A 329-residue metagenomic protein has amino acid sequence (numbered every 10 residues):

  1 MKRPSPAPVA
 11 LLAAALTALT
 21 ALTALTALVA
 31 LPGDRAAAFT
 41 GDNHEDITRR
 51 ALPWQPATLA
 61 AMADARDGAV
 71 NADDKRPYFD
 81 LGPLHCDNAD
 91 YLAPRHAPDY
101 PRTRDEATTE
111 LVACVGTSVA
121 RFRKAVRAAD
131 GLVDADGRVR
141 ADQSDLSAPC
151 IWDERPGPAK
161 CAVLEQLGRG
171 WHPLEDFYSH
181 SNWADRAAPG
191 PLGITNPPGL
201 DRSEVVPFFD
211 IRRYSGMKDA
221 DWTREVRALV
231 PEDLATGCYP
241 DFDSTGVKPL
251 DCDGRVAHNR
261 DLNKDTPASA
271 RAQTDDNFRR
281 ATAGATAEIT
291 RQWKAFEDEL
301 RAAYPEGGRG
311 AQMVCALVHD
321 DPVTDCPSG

Functional and structural regions predicted by a protein language model:
M1-A21: Bacterial N-terminal signal peptides that target proteins for export
A18-R35: C-terminal segment of classical bacterial N-terminal signal peptides
R35-G168, D176, H180-G329: N-terminal, motif-rich segments that launch catalysis or mediate targeting to/interaction with membranes, typified by
